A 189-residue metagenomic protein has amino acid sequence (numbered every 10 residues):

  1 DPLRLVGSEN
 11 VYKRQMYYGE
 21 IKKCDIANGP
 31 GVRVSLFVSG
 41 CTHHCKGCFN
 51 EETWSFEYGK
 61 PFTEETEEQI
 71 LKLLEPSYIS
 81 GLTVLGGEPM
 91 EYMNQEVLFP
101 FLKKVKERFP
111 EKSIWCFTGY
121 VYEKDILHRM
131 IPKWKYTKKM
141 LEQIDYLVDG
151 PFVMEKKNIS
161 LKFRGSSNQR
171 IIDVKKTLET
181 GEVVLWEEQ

Functional and structural regions predicted by a protein language model:
D1-Q15: Single conserved hydrophobic/aromatic residue that forms the stacking wall/gate of nucleotide- or nucleobase-binding
V6, S77, E142: Structured loop/turn residues at beta-strand edges in well-structured enzyme cores
E9, S80, D145: Conserved acidic residues
R14-F37, N50-F56, V183-V184, E188: N-terminal [4Fe-4S]-dependent radical SAM core
M16-Y18, V32, N50-M130, K135: Conserved Radical SAM active-site core
R33-C48, E88: Cysteine-centered iron-sulfur cluster-binding motifs in ferredoxin-type domains/subunits of redox enzymes
K133, K138-Q189: Classical nucleotidyltransferase
